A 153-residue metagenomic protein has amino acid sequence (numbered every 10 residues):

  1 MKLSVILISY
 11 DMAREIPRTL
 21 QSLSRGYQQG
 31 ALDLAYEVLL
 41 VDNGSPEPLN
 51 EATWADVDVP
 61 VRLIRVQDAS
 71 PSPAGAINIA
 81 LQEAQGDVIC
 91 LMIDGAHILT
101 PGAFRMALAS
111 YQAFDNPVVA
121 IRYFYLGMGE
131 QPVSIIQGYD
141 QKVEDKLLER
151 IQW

Functional and structural regions predicted by a protein language model:
K2-S4, E37: Cell-envelope/extracellular polymer assembly enzymes that use nucleotide-activated donors
M12-Q28: Short, well-formed alpha-helical segments that are part of the catalytic scaffolds of diverse glycosyltransferases
L23-R65: Acidic donor-binding segment of Leloir-type glycosyltransferases
N43, M92-G95: Active-site acidic Asp-centered loop
L49, I77, T100-A103: Acidic donor-diphosphate engagement hotspot in glycosyltransferases and nucleotidyltransferases that stabilizes
Q67-A84: Glycine-rich, basic loop-to-helix element that forms the pyrophosphate-binding segment of sugar-nucleotide handling
I89: Short aromatic/hydrophobic "clamp" motif used to bind/position activated sugar donors
T100-E144: Conserved donor NDP-sugar-binding/catalytic core segment of glycosyltransferases
